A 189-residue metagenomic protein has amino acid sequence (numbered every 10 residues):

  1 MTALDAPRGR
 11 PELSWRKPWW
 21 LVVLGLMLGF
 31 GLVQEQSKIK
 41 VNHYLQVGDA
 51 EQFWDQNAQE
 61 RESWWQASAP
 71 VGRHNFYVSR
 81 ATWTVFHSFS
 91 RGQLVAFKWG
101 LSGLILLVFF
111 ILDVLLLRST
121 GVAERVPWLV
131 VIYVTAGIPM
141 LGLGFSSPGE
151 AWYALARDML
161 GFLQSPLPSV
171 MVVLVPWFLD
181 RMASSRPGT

Functional and structural regions predicted by a protein language model:
L13-D55: N-terminal signal-anchor transmembrane alpha helix
L13-S14, L117-V126: Membrane-interface helix-boundary motifs at transmembrane edges
W20, V122-Y133: Membrane-interfacial loop-to-transmembrane alpha-helix junctions, especially the N-terminal start
M27-V33, Y133-G144: Aromatic-anchored segments of alpha-helical transmembrane domains
G72-L107: Individual transmembrane alpha-helix segments
L117, G142-Y153: Juxtamembrane "helix-exit" motif on the non-cytosolic side of transmembrane helices
A151-Q164: Non-cytosolic membrane-interface motifs at loop->transmembrane helix junctions
P166-L179: Hydrophobic cores of alpha-helical transmembrane segments in multi-pass inner/ER membrane proteins, independent
